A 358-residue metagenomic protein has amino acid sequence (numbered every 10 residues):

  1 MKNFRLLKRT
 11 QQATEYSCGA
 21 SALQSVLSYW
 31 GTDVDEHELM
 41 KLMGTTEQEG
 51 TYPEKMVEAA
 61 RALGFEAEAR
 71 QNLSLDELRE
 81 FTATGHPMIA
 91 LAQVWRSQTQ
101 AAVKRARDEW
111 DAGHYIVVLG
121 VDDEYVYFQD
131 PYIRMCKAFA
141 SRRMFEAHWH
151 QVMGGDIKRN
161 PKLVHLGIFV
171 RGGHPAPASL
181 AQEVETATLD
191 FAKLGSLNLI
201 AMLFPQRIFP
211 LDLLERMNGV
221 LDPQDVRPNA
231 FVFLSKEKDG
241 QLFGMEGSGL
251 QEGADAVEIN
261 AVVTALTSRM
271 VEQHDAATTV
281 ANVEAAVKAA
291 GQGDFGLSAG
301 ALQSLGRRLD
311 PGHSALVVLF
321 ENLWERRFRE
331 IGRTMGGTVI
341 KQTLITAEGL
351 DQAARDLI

Functional and structural regions predicted by a protein language model:
M1, T45-E49, Q98-W110, L119-T186: Noncatalytic regulatory segments and standalone regulatory/sensor domains
M1-T84, G155-E185: Cysteine-nucleophile protease catalytic domains, especially the papain-like/related folds used in DUB/UBL proteases
E80-G85, E109-D111, L119-G120, L309-P311: Extracellular/periplasmic catalytic domains that process cell-envelope and extracellular macromolecules
H86, H114, E124, N198 (+1 more regions): Envelope-exposed proteins and targeting segments
M88-A92: A short, Trp-centered hydrophobic/proline-enriched beta-strand micro-motif
Q93-W95, V121-D123, P131-I133, P205 (+2 more regions): Solvent-exposed coil/turn segments that connect beta secondary-structure elements in extracytoplasmic/periplasmic
E185-S314, N322-I358: Positively charged, small/polar-rich N-terminal and surface patches that mediate targeting and assembly and bind
